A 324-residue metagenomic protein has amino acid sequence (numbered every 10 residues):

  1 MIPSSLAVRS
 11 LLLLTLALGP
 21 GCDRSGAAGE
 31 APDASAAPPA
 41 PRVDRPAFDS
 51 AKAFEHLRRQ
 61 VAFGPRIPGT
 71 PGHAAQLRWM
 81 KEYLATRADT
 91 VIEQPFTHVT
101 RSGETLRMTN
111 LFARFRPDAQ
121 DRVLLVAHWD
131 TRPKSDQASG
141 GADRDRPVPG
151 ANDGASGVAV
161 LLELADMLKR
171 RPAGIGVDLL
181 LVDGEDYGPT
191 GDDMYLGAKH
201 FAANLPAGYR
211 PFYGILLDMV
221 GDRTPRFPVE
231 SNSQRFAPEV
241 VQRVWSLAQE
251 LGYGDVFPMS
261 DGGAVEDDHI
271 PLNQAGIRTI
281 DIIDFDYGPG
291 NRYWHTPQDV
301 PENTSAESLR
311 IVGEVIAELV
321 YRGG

Functional and structural regions predicted by a protein language model:
M1-L11: Bacterial N-terminal signal peptides that target proteins for export
R9-G19: Bacterial N-terminal signal peptides
C22-S25: Bacterial signal peptide processing site
D33, H56-D118: A non-catalytic alpha/beta surface segment that caps or lines the substrate-entry region of metallo-dependent hydrolase
R42-A47, A62-G72, H98-R101, D143-A155 (+5 more regions): Second-shell loop/turn segments in exported
D44, Y213, D222-G324: Active-site-adjacent substrate-binding region of metalloamidase/peptidase-like peptide-processing proteins
R45, S50-F63, R87, T105 (+2 more regions): Catalytic-core environment of secreted peptidases
D145-E239, R243, L247, A264 (+1 more regions): Acidic/histidine-rich catalytic neighborhood of metal-dependent amide-processing enzymes
